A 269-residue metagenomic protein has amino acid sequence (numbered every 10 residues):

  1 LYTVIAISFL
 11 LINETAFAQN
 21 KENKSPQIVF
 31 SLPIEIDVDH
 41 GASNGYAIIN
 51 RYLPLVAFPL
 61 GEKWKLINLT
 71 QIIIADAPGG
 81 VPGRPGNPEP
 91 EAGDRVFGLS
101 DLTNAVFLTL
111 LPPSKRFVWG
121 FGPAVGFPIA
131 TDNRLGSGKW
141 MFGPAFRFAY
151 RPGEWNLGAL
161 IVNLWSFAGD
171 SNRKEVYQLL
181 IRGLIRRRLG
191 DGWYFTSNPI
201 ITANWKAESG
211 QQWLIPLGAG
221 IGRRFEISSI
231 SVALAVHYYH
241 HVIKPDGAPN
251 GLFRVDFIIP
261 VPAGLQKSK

Functional and structural regions predicted by a protein language model:
Y2-N13: Bacterial N-terminal signal peptides
A18-K269: Transmembrane beta-barrel domains of Gram-negative outer membranes and organellar outer membranes
